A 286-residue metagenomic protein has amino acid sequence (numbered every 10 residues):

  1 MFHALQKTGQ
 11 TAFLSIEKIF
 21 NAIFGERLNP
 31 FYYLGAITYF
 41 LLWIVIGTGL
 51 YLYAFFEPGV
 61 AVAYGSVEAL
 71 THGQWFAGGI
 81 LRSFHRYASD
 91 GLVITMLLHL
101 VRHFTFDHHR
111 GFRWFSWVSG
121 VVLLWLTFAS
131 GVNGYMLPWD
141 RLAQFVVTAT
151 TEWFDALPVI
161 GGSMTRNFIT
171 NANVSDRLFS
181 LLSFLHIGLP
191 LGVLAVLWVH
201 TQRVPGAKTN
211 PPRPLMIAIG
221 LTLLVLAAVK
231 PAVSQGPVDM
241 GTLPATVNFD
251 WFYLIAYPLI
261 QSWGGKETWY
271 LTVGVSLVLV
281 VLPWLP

Functional and structural regions predicted by a protein language model:
M1-G265, W269-P286: Membrane-embedded alpha-helical bundles that constitute the cytochrome b-like, heme-associated redox core of multi-pass
